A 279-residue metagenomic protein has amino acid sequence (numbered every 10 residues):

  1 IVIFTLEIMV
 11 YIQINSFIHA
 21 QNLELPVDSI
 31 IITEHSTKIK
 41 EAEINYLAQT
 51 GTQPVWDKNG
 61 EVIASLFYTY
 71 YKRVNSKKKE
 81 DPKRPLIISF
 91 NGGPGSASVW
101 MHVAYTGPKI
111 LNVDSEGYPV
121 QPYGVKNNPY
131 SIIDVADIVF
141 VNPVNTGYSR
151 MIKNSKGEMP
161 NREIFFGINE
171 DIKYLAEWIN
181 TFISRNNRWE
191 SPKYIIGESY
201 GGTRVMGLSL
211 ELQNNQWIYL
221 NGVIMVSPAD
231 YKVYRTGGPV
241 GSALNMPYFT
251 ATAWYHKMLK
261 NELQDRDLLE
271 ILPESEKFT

Functional and structural regions predicted by a protein language model:
V2-S16: Bacterial N-terminal signal peptides
F17-I18, D134: Cleavable N-terminal signal peptides
A20-L86, A104: Catalytic-loop region of hydrolases
G60-I164: N-terminal cap/lid subdomain of alpha/beta-hydrolase-fold enzymes
P108-N112, S209, Q213-T279: A catalytic-pocket lid/entrance helix-loop region that shapes and gates access to the active site across common
I133-D134, P143, E163-S184: Alpha/beta-hydrolase active-site loop
R188-Y200: Alpha/beta-hydrolase fold nucleophile elbow
G201-M206: Catalytic nucleophile loop
